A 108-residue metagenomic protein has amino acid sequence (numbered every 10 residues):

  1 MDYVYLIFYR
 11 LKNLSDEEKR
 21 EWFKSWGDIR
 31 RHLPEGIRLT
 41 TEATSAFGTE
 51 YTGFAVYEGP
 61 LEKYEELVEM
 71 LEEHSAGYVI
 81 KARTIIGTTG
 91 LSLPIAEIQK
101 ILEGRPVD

Functional and structural regions predicted by a protein language model:
M1-T52, E58-E69, G87-D108: Short S/T/G/P-rich N-terminal loop/turn motif that feeds into the first structured element of a domain
F54, L71-A76: Compositionally biased, intrinsically disordered linkers/stalks adjacent to structured regions
A76-G90: Conserved short beta-strand edge segments in small beta-sheet-based binding/regulatory domains
